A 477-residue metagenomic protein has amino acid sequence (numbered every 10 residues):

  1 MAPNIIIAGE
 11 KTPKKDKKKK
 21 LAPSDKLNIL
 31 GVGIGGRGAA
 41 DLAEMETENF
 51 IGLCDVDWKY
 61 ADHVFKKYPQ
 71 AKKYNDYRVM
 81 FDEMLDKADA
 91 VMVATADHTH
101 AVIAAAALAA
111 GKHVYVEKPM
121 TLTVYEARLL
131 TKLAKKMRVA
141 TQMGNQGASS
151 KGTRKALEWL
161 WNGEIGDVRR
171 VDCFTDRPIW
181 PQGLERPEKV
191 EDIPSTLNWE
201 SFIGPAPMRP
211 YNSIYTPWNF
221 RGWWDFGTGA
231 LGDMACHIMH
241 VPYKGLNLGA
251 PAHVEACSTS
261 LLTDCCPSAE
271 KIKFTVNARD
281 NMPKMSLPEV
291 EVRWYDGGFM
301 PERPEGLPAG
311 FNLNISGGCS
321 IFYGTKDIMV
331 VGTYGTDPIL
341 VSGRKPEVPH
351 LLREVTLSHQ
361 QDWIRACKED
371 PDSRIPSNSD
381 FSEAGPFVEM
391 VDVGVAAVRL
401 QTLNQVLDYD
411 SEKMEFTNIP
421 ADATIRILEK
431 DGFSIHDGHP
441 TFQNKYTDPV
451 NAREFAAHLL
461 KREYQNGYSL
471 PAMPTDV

Functional and structural regions predicted by a protein language model:
P3-Y68, G147-S150, P242, P474: N-terminal Rossmann-like dinucleotide-binding module
L30, E46-T47, C54, W58-A61 (+2 more regions): Glycine-enriched catalytic-core subsegment of oxygenase/oxidase enzymes
G33, D41, M137-M143, G147-A256 (+10 more regions): Predominantly a Rossmann-like dinucleotide-binding segment in NAD(P)-dependent oxidoreductases
V64-A71, L133-M137: Short, conserved SAM-binding/catalytic segment of Class I S-adenosyl-L-methionine-dependent methyltransferases
K72-D76: Short acidic-hydrophobic, aromatic-tinged amphipathic segments that line or gate anion-handling sites
V79-K87: Short amphipathic alpha-helix with an adjacent loop that forms part of the alpha/beta core around
V91-M92: N-terminal Rossmann-like NAD(P) cofactor-binding module of classical short-chain dehydrogenase/reductase
A96, A101-S149, G163: Beta-strand-loop-alpha-helix segment that lines the small-molecule cofactor/substrate pocket of alpha/beta enzymes
